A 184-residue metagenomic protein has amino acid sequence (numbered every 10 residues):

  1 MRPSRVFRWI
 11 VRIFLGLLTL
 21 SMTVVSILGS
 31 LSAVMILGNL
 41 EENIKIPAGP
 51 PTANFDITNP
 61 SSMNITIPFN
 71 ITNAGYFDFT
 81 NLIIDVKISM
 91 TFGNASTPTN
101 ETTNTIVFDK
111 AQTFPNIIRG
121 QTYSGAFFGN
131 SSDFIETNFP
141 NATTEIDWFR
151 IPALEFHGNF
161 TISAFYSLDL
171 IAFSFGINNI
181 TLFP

Functional and structural regions predicted by a protein language model:
M1-E41: Secretory targeting signatures
S32-P68: Low-complexity, acidic Ser/Thr/Pro/Gly-rich terminal tails and inter-domain linkers that flank the onset of structured
M63-I65, I84, L154: Hydrophobic core residues within well-ordered beta-strands of beta-rich domains
I71-G75: Short solvent-exposed capping/turn motifs at the termini of beta-strands
Y76-N81, S96: Short acidic/proline- and small/hydrophobic-mixed sequence motifs that coincide with surface turns and coil-to-beta
S96-A142: Intrinsically disordered, low-complexity Pro/Gly/Ser/Thr-rich segments with frequent PxxP/GP/PP motifs and embedded
S131-P184: Terminal connector regions
